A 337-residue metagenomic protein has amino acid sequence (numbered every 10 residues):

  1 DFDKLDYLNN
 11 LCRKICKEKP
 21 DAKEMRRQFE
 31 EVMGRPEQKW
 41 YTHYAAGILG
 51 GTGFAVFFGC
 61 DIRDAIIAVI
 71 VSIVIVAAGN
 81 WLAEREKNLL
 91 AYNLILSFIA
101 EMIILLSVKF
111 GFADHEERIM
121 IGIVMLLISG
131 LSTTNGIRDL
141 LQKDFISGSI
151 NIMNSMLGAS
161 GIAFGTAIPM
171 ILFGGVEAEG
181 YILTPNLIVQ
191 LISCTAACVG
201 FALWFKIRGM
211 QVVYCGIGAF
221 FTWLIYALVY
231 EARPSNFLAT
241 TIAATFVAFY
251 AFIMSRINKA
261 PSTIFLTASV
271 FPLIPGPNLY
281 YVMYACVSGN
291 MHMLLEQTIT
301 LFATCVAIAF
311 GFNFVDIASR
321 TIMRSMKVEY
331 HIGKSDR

Functional and structural regions predicted by a protein language model:
D1-A45, F310, R324, V328-R337: Cytosolic regulatory and coupling regions of membrane transport/channel systems
Y7-I15, Q38-Y44, R63-V71, L96-G111 (+3 more regions): Hydrophobic alpha-helical transmembrane segments
L11-R27, Y41-G51, I66-G79, M170 (+3 more regions): Hydrophobic, membrane-facing alpha-helical anchors
C12-I15, M33, F57-F58, L140-L141 (+2 more regions): Hydrophobic residues in alpha-helical segments
R35-Q38, E84, N88, K143 (+2 more regions): Membrane-interface junctions
Q38-S132, L203, V212-Y214: Core alpha-helical transmembrane segments of integral membrane proteins
E116-A227, E231-Y250, K259-R320, K327: Generic detector of multi-pass transmembrane helix bundles and their immediately adjacent loops in polytopic membrane
